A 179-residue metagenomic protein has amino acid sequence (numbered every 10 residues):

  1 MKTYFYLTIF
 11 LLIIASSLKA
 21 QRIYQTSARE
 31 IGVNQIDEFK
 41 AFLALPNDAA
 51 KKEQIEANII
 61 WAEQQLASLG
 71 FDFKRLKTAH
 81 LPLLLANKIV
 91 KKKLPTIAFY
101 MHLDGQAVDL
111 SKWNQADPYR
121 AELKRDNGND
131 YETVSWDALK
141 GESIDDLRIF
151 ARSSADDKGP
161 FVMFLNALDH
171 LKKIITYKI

Functional and structural regions predicted by a protein language model:
M1-R22: Bacterial Sec-dependent N-terminal signal peptides
Q21-S154, K158-F161, H170-I179: Acidic/His- and Gly-rich active-site-bordering loop/insert found across diverse amide/peptide-bond hydrolases
F164: Carbohydrate-associated surface elements
